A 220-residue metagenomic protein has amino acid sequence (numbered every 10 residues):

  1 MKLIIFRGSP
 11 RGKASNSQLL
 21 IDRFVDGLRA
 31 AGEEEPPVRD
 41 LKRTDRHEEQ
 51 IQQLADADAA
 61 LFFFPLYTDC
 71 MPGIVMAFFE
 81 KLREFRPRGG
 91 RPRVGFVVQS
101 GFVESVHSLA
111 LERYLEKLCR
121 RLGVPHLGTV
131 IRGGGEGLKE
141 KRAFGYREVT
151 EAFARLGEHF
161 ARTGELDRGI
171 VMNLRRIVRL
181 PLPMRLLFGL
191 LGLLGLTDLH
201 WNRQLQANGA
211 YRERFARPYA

Functional and structural regions predicted by a protein language model:
M1-R88, E165-A220: N-terminal beta1-alpha1-beta2 submodule of the flavodoxin-like/Rossmannoid cofactor-binding fold
F24-L28, G32, L82, L115 (+3 more regions): Hydrophobic, Leu/Ile/Phe/Ala-enriched alpha-helical segments that form helix-helix packing faces
E33-R39, T68-D69, G90-G95, V124-I131 (+1 more regions): Short C-terminal domain-edge/linker segments immediately following a structured domain
I74-F78, Y114, A152: Alpha-helical scaffold elements adjacent to nucleotide-binding pockets in ATP/GTP-utilizing enzyme cores
R93-E148: Short, glycine-/small-residue-rich phosphate/pyrophosphate-handling segment
T129-L194: A conserved mid-domain beta-alpha-beta active-site/ligand-binding segment of alpha/beta enzyme cores
